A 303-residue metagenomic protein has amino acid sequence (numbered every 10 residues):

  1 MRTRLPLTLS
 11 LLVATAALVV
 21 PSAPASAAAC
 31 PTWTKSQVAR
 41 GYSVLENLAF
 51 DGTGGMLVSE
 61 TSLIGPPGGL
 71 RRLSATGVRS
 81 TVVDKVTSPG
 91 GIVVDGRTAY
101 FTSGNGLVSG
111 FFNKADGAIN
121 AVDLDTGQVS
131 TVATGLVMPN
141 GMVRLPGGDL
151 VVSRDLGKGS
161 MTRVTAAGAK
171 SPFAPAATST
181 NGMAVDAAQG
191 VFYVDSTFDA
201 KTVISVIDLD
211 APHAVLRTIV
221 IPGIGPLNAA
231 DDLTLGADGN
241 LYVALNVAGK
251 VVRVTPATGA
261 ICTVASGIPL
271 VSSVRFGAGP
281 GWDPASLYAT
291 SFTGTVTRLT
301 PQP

Functional and structural regions predicted by a protein language model:
M1-A27: Secretory targeting and sorting signals
V20, P24-T32, L63, G68: Blade/loop signatures of beta-propeller domains
W33-A39, G77-V83, G127-A133, G168-P175 (+2 more regions): A short beta-strand motif characteristic of beta-propeller blades
R40-G55, S59, P66-G68, K85-L107 (+8 more regions): Beta-rich, blade/repeat-based domains predominating in secreted/periplasmic proteins but also intracellular
G68-R71, G117-N120, S160-R163, V203-S205 (+2 more regions): A short loop-to-beta-strand structural motif that recurs across blades of beta-propeller domains
L73-V78, V122-G127, V164-A169, D208-H213 (+2 more regions): Short loop/turn segments that connect beta-strands within beta-propeller blades
T202, L209-S266: Glycine/small-residue-rich hydrophobic helix-like segments
T290-P303: Flexible, glycine-rich linker and terminal segments associated with outer-membrane beta-barrel/transport systems
